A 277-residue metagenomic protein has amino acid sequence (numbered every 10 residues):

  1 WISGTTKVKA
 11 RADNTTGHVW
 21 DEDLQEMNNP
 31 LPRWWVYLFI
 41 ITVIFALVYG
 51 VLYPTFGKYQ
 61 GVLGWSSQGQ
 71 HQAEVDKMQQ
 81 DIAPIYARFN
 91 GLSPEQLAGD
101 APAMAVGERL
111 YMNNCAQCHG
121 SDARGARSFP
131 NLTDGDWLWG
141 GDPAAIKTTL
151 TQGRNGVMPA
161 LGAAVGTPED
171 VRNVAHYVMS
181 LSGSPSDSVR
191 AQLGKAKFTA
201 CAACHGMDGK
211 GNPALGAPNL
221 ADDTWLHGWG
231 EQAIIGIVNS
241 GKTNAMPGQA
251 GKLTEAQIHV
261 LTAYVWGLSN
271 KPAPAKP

Functional and structural regions predicted by a protein language model:
W1-G99, W139-A145, T149, A160-V178 (+1 more regions): Periplasmic c-type cytochrome electron-transfer domains
M27, G120, D134, G162 (+2 more regions): Residues marking the start of alpha-helices
T42-F45, S121, G156, M207: Hydrophobic alpha-helical transmembrane segments in multi-pass membrane proteins
S66-A103, A116, G120-W137, R154 (+2 more regions): His/Cys-centered metal/cofactor-coordination and adjacent catalytic loops
G99-R124, D134, G140, K147-Q152 (+5 more regions): Sequence/structural segment immediately N-terminal to covalent heme-attachment motifs in c-type and related
A126, P130-T133, T151-V171, V178-V189 (+2 more regions): Axial heme c-ligation environment in periplasmic c-type cytochrome domains
L181, H227-G228: Gly/Thr/Ser/Pro-rich low-complexity intrinsically disordered regions
